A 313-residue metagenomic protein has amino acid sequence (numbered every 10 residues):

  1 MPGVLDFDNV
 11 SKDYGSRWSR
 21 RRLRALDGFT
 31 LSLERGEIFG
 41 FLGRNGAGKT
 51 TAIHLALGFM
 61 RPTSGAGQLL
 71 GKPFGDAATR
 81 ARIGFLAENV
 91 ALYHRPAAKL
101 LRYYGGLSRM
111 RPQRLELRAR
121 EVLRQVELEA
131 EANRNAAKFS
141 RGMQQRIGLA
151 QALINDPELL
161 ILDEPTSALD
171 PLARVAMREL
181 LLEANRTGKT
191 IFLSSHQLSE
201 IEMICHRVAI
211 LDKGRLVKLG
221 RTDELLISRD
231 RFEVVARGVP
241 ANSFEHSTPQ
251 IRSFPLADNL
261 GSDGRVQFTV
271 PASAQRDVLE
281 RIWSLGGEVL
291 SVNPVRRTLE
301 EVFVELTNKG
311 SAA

Functional and structural regions predicted by a protein language model:
M1-F7, K12-G28, R35: A short, flexible loop at the N-terminus of ABC-type nucleotide-binding domains that lies
R44-G48: Walker A (P-loop) phosphate-binding loop of ABC-type ATPase nucleotide-binding domains
G65-T79: Conserved ABC transporter NBD signature motif
R102, G106, Q113-E131: Conserved ABC ATPase "signature" region
D156: Conserved catalytic motifs of ABC-family nucleotide-binding domains
L160-E164: Catalytic Walker B motif of ABC-type/P-loop ATPase nucleotide-binding domains
R178-T269: ABC transporter nucleotide-binding domain
